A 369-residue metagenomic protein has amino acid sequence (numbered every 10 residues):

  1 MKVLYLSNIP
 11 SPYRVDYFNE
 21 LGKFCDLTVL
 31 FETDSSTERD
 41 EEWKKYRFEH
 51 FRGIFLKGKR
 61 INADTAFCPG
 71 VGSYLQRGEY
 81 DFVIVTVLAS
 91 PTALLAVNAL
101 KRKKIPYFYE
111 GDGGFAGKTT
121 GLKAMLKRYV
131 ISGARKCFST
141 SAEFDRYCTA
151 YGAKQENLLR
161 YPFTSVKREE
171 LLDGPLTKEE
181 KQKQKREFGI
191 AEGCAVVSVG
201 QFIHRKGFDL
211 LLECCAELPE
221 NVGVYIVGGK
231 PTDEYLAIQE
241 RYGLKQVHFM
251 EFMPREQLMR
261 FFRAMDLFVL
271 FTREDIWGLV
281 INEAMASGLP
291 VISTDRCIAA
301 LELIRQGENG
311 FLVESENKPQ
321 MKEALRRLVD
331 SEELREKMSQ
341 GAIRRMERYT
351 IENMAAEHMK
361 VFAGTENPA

Functional and structural regions predicted by a protein language model:
D16, C194-E217, E234, P319: A conserved mid-protein helix/loop that constitutes part of the nucleotide-sugar donor-binding site
P91, I105-L122, G133-K136, T140 (+1 more regions): A short, histidine- and acid-enriched strand-loop-helix "catalytic/donor-clamping" loop that lines the nucleotide-sugar
S132-Q182, I190-A191: Donor nucleotide-sugar binding/catalytic pocket of nucleotide-sugar-dependent glycosyltransferases
Y235-M253: Nucleotide-activated donor-binding/catalytic signature segment of Leloir-type glycosyltransferases, i.e., the conserved
F252-M253, R260-M265: Short alpha-helical donor nucleotide-sugar binding micro-motif in glycosyltransferases
R273: Aromatic "clamp/platform" in nucleotide-sugar-dependent glycosyltransferases that forms part of the donor/acceptor
P290-T294: Short hydrophobic beta-strand element within catalytic cores of glycosyltransferases and related nucleotide-activated
Q306-G307, F311-K318, R327-E332: Conserved acidic donor-binding segment of nucleotide-sugar-dependent glycosyltransferases
